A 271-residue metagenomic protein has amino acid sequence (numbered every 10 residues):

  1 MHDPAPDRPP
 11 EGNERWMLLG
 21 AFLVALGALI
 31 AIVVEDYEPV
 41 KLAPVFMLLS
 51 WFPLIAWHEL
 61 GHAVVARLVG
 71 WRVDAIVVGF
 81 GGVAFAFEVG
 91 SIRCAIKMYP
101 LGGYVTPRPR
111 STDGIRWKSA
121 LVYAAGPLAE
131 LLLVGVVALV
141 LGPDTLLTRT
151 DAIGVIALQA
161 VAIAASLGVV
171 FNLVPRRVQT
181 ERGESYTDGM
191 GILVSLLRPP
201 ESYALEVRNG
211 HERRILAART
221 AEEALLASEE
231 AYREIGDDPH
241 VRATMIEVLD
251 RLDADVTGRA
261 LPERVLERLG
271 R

Functional and structural regions predicted by a protein language model:
M1-F46, M98: Topogenic membrane-insertion module of multi-pass membrane proteins
G27, W51-I55, A164-N172: Alpha-helical transmembrane segments of multi-pass membrane proteins
E35-V40, R108-G114, I153: Helix-boundary and loop/linker segments of multi-pass membrane transporters
P44-D113: Small-residue-rich helix-interface/hinge motifs
T112-V207: Hydrophobic transmembrane alpha-helical segments that form the core helix bundle of multi-pass membrane enzymes
S202-E247: Alpha-helical segment of the N-proximal tetratricopeptide repeat
E223-A231, V256-L269: Alpha-helical repeat scaffolds
I235, L252, L269-G270: Alpha-helical junction/boundary sensor with strong preference for TPR arrays
